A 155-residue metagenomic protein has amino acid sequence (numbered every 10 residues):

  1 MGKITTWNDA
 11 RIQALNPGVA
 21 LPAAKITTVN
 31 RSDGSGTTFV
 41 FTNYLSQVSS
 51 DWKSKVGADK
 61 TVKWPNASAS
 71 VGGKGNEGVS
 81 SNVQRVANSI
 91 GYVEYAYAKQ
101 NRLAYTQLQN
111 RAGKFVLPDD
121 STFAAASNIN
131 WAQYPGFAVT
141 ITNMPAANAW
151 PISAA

Functional and structural regions predicted by a protein language model:
M1-A155: Flexible loop/hinge segments at secondary-structure junctions
